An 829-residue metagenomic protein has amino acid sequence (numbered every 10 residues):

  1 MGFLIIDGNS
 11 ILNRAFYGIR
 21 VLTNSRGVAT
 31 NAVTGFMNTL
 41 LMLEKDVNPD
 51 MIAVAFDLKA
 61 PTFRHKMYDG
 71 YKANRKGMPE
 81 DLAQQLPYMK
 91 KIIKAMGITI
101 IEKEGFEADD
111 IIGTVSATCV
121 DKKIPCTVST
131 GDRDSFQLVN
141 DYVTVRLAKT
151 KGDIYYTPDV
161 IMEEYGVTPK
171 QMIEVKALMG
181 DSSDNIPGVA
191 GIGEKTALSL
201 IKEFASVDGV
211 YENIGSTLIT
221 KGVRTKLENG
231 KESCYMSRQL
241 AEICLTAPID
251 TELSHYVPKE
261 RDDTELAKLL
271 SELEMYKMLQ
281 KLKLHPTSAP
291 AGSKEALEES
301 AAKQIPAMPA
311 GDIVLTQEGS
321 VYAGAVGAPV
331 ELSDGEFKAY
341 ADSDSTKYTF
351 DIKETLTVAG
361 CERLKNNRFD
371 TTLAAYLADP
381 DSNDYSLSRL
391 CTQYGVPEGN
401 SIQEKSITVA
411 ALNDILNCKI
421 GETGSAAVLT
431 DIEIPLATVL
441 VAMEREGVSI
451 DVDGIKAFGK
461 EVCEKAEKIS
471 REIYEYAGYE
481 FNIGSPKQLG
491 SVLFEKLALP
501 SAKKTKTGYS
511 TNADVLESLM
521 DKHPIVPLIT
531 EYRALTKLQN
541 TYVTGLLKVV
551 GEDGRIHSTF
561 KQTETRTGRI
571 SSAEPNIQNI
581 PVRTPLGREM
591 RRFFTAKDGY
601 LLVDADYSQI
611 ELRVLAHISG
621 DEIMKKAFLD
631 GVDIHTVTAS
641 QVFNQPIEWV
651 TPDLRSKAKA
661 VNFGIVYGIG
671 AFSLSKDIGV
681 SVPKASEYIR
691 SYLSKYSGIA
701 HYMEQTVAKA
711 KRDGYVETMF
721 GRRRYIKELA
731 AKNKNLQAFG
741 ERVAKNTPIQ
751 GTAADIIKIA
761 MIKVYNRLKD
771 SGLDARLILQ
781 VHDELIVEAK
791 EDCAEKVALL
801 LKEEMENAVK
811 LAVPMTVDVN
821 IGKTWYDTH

Functional and structural regions predicted by a protein language model:
F3-L4, G8, R14-A53, D69-G70 (+4 more regions): Conserved RNase H-like, two-metal-ion catalytic cores of nucleic-acid enzymes
T23-N24, A73-I249: Extended two-metal-dependent nuclease catalytic cores across DNA- and RNA-processing enzymes
T99, G152-K176, S183, Y322-L440 (+2 more regions): Active-site-proximal helix-loop-helix substrate-binding element of RNase H-like nuclease domains
G230-E336, S343-K347, I352, I402-S406 (+8 more regions): Conserved "right-hand" nucleotidyltransferase catalytic core of DNA-directed polymerases
T372-G399, Q403, Q562-P646: Function-dense linear segments that define catalytic or interfacial modules in macromolecule-processing proteins
I420-I432, L436, I756, A760-V781 (+1 more regions): Active-site palm subdomain of RNA-directed nucleic acid polymerases
R445, H557-S558, Q562-T565, S640-L773 (+1 more regions): Conserved catalytic core of nucleic-acid polymerases
E467-R471, E475-P527, S694-R742, N746-P748 (+1 more regions): C-terminal polymerase-core module
